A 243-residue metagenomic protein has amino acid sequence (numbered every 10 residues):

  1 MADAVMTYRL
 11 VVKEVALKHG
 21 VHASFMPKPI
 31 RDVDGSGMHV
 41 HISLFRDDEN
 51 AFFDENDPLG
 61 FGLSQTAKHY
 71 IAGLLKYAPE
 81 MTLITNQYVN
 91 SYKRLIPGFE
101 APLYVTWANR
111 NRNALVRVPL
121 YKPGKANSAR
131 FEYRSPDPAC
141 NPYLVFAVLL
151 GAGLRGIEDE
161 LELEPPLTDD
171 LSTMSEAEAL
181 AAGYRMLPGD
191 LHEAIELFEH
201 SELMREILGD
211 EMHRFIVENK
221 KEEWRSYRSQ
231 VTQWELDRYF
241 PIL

Functional and structural regions predicted by a protein language model:
M1-T7: Active-site acidic/histidine clusters and adjacent loop/turn architecture that either coordinate catalytic ions
T7-L17, V21-S24, F45-L243: Catalytic-core signal marking the mid-to-C-terminal active-site face
M26-D48: Histidine-centered divalent-metal-coordination microenvironment in nucleic-acid enzymes
